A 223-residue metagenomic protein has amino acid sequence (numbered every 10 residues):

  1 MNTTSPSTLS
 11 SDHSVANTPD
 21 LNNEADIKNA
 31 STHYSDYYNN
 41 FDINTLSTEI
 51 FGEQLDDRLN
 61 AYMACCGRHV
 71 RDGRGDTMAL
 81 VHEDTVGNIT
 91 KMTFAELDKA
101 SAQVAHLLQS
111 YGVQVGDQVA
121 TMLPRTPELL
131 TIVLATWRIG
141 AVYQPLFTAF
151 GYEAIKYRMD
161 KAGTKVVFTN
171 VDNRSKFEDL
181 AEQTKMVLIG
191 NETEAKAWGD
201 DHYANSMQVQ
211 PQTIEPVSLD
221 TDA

Functional and structural regions predicted by a protein language model:
N2-D20, D26, L134-S206: Structural core segment of the AMP-binding/adenylate-forming
D20-Y37, L55-V81: A short N-terminal helical cap/helix-turn-helix that marks the beginning of AMP-binding/adenylate-forming
N40-S47, A61-M63, V104, L108: Non-catalytic accessory segments of hydrolases
D76-L134, G151-K156, H202-A204, Q208: Conserved AMP-binding/adenylate-forming core of the ANL superfamily
D76-M78, D200, Q208-A223: Conserved pre-ATP/AMP-binding loop-to-beta segment of ANL
S110-V113, K161, L180-A181, T221: Alpha-helix termination/capping residues and helix-transition junctions
T121-M122, Q144-T148, V217: Glycine- and other small-residue-rich loops at beta-strand/loop junctions that grip anionic moieties
